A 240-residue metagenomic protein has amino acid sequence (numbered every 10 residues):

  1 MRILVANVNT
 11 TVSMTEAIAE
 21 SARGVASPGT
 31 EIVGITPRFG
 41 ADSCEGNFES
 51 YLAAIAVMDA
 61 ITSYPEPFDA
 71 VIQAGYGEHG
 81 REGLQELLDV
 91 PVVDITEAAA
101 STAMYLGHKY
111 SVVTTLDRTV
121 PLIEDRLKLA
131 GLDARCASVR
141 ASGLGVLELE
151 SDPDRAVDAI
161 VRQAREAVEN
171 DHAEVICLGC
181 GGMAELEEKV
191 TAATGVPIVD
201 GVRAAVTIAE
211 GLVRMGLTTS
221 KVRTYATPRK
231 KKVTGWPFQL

Functional and structural regions predicted by a protein language model:
I3-V25: N-terminal beta1-alpha1 ligand-phosphate binding loop
V5-A6, P67-G75, H172-C180: Periplasmic-binding protein-like
S13, M104-S142, R155, G211-L240: Short, glycine-/small-residue-rich phosphate/pyrophosphate-handling segment
V33-D59, L147-D152: N-terminal beta-loop-helix "entrance" segment that forms/cooperates in small-molecule cofactor or anionic ligand
N47, Y51-P67, D158-H172: Short, well-structured alpha-helical segments in soluble
A54-H108, V112: Glycine/small-residue-rich loop that forms an oxyanion/phosphate-binding "nest" at active or ligand-binding sites
V90-E97, A134-V139, V196-R203, T219: Short hydrophobic/aromatic-enriched beta-strand-loop microsegments
P121-G179, L186: Active-site rim beta-loop-alpha module in soluble metabolic enzymes
